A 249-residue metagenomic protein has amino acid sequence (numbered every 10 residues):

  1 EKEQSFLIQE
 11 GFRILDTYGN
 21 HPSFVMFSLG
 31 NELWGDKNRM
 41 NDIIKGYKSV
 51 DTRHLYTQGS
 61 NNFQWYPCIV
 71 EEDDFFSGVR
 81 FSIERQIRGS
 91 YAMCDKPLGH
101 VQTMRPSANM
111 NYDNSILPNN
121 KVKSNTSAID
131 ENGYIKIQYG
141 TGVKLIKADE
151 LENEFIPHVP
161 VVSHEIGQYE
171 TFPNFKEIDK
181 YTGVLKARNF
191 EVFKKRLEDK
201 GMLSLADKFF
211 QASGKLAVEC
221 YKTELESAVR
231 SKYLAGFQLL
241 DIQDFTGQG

Functional and structural regions predicted by a protein language model:
E1-F75, V79, I156, F237: Active-site mouth of glycoside hydrolases
F27, G89-G249: Substrate-binding clefts and catalytic carboxylate motifs of secreted carbohydrate-active enzymes
F76-G89: Acidic, His- and aromatic-enriched active-site or binding-groove loops in soluble protein domains that engage sugars
